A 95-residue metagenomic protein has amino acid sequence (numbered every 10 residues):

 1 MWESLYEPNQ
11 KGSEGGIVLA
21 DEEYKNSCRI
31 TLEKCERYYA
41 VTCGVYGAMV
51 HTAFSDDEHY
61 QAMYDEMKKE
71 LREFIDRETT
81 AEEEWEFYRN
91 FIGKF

Functional and structural regions predicted by a protein language model:
M1-K25: Negatively charged, low-complexity tracts enriched in Asp/Glu with abundant Ser/Thr
Y6, Y24, Y38-Y39, Y46 (+3 more regions): Sequence-level detector for tyrosine residue identity
E14, D21-H51, K69: Short aromatic-glycine-(Arg/Gly/Cys) micro-motifs in beta-strand/loop hairpins
A48-F95: Mixed-charge, Lys/Arg-enriched low-complexity segments
